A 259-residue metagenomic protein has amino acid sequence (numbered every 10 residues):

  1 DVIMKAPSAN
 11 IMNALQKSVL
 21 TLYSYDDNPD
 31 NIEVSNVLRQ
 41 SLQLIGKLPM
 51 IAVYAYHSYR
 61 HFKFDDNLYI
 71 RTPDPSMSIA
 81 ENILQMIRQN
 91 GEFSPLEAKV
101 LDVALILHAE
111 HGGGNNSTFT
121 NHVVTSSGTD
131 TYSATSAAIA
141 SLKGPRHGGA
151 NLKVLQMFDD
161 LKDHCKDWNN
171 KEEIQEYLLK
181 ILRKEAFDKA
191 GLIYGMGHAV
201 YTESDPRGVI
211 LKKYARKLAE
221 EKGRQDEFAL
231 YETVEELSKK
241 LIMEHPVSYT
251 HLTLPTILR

Functional and structural regions predicted by a protein language model:
D1-L252, R259: Hydrophobic alpha-helical bundle cores within soluble ligand-binding/oligomerization subdomains
